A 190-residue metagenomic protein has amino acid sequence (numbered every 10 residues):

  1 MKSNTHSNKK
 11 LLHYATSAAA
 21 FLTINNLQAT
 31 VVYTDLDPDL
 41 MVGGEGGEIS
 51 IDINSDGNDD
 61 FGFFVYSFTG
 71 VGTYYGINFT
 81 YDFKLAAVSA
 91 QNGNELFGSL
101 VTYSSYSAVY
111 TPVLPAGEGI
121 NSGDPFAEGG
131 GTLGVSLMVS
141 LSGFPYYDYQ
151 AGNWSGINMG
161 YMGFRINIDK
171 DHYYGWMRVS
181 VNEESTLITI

Functional and structural regions predicted by a protein language model:
K2-A15: Bacterial N-terminal signal peptides that target proteins for export
H13-T23: Bacterial N-terminal signal peptides
N25-L27: Short acidic linear motifs
T30-I190: A domain-level signal for the mature, folded cores of soluble proteins
